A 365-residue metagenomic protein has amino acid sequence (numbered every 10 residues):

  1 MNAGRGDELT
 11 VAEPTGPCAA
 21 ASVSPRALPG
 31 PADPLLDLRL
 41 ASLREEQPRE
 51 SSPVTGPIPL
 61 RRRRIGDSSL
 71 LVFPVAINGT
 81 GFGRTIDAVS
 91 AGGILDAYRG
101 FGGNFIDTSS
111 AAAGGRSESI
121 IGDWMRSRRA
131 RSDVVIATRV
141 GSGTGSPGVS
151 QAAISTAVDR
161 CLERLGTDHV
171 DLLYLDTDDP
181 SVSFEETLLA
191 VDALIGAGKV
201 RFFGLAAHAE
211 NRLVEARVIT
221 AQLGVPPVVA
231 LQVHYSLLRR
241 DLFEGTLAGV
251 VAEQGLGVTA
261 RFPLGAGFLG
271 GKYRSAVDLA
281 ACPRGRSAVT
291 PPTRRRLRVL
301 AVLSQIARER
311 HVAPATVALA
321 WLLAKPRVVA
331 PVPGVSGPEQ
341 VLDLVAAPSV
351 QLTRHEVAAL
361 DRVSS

Functional and structural regions predicted by a protein language model:
G4-V134: N-terminal binding-site loop/beta-alpha segment at the start of enzyme catalytic domains that lines or forms
T15, A20, L28, A32-L35 (+4 more regions): Beta/alpha (TIM)-barrel catalytic core signal, keyed to glycine-rich beta->alpha loops juxtaposed to Asp/Glu that bind
G66-S69, G100, G122-D133, L162-G166 (+2 more regions): Acidic (Asp/Glu)-rich catalytic clusters
F73-P74, D107, R131-V134, D168-L172 (+3 more regions): Short acidic capping loops at alpha-helix termini that bridge into adjacent secondary structure
N78-V89, V140-A152, D176-S181: Active-site mouth loops of central-metabolism enzymes
I86-Y98, V149-L165, L213-V218: Short, acidic/polar
S132-T144, L231-Y235: A short, structured active-site edge motif that brings together acidic residues
L162-S183: Active-site groove signature of glycoside hydrolases
